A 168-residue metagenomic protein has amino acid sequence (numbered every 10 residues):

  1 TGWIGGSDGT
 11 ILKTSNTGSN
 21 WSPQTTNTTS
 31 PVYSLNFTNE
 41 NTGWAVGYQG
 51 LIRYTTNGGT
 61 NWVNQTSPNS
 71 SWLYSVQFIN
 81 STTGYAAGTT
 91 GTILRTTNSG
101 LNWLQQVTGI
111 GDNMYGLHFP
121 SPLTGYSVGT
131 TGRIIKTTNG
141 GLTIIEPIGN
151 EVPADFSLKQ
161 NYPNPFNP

Functional and structural regions predicted by a protein language model:
T1-I145: Residue-level hotspots at or immediately adjacent to binding/recognition sites across diverse folds
N41, L123, F156, Q160-Y162: Solvent-exposed, flexible loop/coil residues
N139-N161: Residue-level detector of functionally pivotal "anchor" positions at catalytic/ligand-binding pockets or at interdomain
P163-P168: Short, solvent-exposed loop/linker segments at the N-terminal edge of repeated beta-sheet extracellular domains
